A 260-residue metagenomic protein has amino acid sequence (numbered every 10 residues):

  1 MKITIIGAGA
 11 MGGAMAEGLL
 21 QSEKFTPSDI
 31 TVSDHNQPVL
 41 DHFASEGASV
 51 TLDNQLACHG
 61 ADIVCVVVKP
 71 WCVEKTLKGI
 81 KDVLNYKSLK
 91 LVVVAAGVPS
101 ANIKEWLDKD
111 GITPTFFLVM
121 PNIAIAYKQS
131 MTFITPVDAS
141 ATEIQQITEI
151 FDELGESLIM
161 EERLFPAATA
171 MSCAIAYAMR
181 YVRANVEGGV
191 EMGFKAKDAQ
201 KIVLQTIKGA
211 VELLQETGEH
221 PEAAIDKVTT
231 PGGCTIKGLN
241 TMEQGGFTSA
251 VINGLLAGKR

Functional and structural regions predicted by a protein language model:
M1-L52, L56-G60, Q129, V190-M192: NAD(P)+-binding Rossmann beta1-loop-alpha1 motif at the extreme N-terminus of oxidoreductases
T26-D29, K87-S88, P114-T115, K197: Short acidic capping loops at alpha-helix termini that bridge into adjacent secondary structure
I30, A57, V73, K195-I202 (+1 more regions): Small-residue helix-packing motif on alpha-helices
E46, N54-M131: Rossmann-like NAD(P)(H) cofactor-binding subdomain of soluble oxidoreductases
N102-T115, M131-A168, Y177-G218, A257: Internal alpha-helical scaffold of NAD(P)-dependent oxidoreductase catalytic cores
L204, K208-R260: NAD(P)-dependent Rossmann-like dehydrogenase/reductase catalytic/cofactor-binding core
